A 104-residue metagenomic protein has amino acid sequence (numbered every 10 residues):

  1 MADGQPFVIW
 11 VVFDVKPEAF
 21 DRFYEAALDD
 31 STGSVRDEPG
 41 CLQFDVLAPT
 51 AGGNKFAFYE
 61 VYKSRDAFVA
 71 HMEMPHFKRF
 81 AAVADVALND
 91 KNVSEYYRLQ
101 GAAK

Functional and structural regions predicted by a protein language model:
M1-F7, D45-N54, A81-K104: Glycine-rich beta-strand-turn "strand-cap" elements at beta-sheet edges
F7-D14: Active-site-flanking beta-strand signature of metal-NTP-handling nucleotidyl enzymes and homologous cyclase-like
D14-Y24: Short, surface-exposed ligand-recognition loops at beta-strand->loop->(often short) alpha-helix junctions that present
K16-E18, P49-A51, K63-R65: Short coil/turn motifs at secondary-structure junctions
R22-A26, A57, M72: Generic recognition of short, well-ordered alpha-helical segments
L28-C41, V61-E95: An amphipathic, aromatic/His-enriched active-site/gating alpha helix that lines ligand/cofactor pockets
T32-F56: Short, glycine- and small/hydrophobic-rich beta-strand elements in well-ordered beta-sheets
